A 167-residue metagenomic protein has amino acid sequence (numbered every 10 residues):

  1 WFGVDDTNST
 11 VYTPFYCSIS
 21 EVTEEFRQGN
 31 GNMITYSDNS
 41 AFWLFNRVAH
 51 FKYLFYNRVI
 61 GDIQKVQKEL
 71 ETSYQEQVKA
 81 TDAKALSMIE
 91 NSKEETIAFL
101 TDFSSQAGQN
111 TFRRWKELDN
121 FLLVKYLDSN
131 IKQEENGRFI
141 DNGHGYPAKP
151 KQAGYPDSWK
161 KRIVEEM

Functional and structural regions predicted by a protein language model:
W1-M167: C-terminus-biased signal that marks the final domain/tail of proteins
